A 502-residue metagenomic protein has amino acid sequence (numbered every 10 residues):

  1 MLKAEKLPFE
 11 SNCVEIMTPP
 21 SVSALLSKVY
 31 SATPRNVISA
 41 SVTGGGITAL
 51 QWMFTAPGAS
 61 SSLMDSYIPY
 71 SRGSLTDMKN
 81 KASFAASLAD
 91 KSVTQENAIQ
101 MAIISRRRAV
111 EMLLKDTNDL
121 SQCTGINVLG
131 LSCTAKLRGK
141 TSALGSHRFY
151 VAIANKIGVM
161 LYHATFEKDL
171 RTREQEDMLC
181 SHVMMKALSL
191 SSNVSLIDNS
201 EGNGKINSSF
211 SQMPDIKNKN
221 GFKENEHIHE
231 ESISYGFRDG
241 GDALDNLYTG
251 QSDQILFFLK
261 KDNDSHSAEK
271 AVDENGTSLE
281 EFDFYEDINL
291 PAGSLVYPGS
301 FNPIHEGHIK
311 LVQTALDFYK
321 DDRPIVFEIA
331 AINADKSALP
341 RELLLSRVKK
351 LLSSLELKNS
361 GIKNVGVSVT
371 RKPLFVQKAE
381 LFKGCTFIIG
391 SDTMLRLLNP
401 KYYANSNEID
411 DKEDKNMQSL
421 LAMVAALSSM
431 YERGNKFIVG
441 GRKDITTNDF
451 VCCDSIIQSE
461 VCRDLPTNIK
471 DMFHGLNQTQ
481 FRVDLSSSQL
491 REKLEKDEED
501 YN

Functional and structural regions predicted by a protein language model:
A4-L26, Y30, L50-T55, P69-G73 (+4 more regions): Nucleotidyltransferase catalytic core that binds NTPs
A32-S62, Y67: Short, conserved "active-site rim" segments that organize catalytic pockets and cofactor/ligand binding
V37-A40, L88-E96, D414: A short glycine-/small-residue-rich loop at the edge of a beta-strand within enzyme catalytic domains
A89-M101, R106-A109: A broadly used, surface-exposed interaction patch
